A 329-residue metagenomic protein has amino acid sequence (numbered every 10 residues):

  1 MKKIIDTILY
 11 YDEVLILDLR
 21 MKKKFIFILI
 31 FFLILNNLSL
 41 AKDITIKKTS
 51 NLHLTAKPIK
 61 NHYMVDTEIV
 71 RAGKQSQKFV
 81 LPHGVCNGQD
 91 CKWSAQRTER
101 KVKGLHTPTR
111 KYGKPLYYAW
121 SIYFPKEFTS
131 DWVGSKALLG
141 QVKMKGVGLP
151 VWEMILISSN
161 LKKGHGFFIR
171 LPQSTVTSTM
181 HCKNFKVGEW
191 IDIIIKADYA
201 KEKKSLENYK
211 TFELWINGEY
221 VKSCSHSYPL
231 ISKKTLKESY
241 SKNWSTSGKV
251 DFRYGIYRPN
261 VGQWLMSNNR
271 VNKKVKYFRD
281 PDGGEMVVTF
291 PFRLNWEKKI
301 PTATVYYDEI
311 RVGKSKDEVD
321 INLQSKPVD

Functional and structural regions predicted by a protein language model:
I4, D18-I26: Bacterial N-terminal signal peptides that target proteins for export
Y11-D12: Acidic/polar hotspots within intrinsically disordered regions
F25-I34: Sec-dependent N-terminal signal peptides
L35-S39: C-terminal segment of classical bacterial N-terminal signal peptides
A41-D329: Low-complexity, Ser/Thr/Pro/Gly-rich disordered linker/stalk regions
